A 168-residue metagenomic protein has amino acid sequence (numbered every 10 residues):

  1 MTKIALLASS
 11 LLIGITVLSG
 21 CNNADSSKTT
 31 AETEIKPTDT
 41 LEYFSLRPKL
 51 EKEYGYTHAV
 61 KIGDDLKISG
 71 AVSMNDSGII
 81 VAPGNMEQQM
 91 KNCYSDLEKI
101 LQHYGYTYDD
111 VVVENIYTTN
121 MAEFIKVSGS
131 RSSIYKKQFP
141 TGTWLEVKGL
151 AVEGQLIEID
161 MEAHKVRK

Functional and structural regions predicted by a protein language model:
M1-A8: Bacterial N-terminal signal peptides that target proteins for export
A8-V17: Bacterial N-terminal signal peptides
T16-K91, S95, K99-Y104, T118-K168: N-terminal presequence-like segments and the immediate start of the first folded domain
T107-V111: Short acidic capping loops at alpha-helix termini that bridge into adjacent secondary structure
V113-Y117: Short glycine-rich or small-residue beta-strand-to-loop segments that form or flank ligand, phosphate, metal/Fe-S
